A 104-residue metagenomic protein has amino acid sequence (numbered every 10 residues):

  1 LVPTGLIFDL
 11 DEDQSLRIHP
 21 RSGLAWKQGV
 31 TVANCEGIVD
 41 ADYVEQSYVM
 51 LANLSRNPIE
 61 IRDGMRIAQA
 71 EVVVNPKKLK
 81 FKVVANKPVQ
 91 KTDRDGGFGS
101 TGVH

Functional and structural regions predicted by a protein language model:
L1-K78: Compact, glycine-rich, soluble single-domain proteins
R66, P76-H104: Helix-rich terminal scaffold detector
